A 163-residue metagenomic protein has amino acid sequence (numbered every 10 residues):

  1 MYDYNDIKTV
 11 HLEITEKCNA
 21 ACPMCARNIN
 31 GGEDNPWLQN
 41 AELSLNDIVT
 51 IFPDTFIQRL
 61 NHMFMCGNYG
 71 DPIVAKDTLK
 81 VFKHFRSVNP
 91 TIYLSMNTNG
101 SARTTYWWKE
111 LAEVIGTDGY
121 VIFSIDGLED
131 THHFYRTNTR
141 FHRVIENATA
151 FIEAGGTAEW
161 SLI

Functional and structural regions predicted by a protein language model:
M1-Y120, F134-H142, E146, A150-E153: Conserved alpha-helical substructure of the radical SAM core
V121-I125: Conserved phosphate-donor/acceptor-positioning beta-strand/loop module used by diverse small-molecule
L128: Conserved nucleotide-binding/hydrolysis micro-motifs of P-loop NTPases
T131: A short, histidine- and acid-enriched strand-loop-helix "catalytic/donor-clamping" loop that lines the nucleotide-sugar
E159-I163: Phosphate-binding beta-loop-alpha motif at adenosine-nucleotide cofactor sites
